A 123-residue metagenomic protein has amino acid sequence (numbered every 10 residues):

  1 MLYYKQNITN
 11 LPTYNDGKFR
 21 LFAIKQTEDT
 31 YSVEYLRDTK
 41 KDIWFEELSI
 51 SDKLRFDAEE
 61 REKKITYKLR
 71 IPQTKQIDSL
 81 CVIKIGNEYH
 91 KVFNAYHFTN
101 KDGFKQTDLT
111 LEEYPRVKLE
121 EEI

Functional and structural regions predicted by a protein language model:
M1-S32: Active-site-proximal polar cores
L2-Y3, Q26-I123: Short, conserved turn/kink motifs that form compact alpha/beta structural patches or helix kinks used as
